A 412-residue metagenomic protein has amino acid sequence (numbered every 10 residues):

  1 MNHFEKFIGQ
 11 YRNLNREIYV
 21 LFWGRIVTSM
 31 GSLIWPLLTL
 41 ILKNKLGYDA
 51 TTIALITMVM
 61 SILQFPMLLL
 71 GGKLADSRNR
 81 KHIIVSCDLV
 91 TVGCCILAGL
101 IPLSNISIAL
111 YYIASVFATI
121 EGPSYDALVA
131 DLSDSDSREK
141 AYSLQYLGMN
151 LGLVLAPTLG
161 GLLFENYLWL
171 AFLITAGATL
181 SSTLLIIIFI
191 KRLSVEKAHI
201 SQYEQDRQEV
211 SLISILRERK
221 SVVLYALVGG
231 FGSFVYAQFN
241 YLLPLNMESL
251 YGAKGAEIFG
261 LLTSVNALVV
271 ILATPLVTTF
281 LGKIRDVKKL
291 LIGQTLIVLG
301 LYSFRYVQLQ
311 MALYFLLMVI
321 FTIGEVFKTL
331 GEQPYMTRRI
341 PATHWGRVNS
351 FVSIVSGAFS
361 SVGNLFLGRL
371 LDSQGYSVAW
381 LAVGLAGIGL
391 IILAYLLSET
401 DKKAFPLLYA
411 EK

Functional and structural regions predicted by a protein language model:
M1-N15, L193-Y225, E411-K412: Juxtamembrane intracellular "pre-TM" segments in multi-pass secondary transporters
F7-S61, S221-V228, G232-A253, I258: Helix-loop boundary and gating motifs at the non-cytosolic
L33, S61-L69, L153-V154, A267-P275 (+1 more regions): Residue-level signature of mid-helix packing/kink "hotspots" within the transmembrane helices of 12-pass Major
F65-P102: Conserved MFS/SLC helix-loop-helix module at the cytosolic interface between two early adjacent transmembrane helices
M67-N79, A273-D286, L371-D372: Helix-to-loop junctions at the C-terminal end of transmembrane segments in multipass secondary transporters
H82-I96, K288-S303: Structural signature of the two symmetry-related core transmembrane helices
G99-Y111, R305-L317: Helix-loop junctions at membrane interfaces in 12-TM secondary transporters
Y112-M149: Cytoplasmic helix-loop-helix junction between adjacent transmembrane helices in 12-TM secondary transporters
